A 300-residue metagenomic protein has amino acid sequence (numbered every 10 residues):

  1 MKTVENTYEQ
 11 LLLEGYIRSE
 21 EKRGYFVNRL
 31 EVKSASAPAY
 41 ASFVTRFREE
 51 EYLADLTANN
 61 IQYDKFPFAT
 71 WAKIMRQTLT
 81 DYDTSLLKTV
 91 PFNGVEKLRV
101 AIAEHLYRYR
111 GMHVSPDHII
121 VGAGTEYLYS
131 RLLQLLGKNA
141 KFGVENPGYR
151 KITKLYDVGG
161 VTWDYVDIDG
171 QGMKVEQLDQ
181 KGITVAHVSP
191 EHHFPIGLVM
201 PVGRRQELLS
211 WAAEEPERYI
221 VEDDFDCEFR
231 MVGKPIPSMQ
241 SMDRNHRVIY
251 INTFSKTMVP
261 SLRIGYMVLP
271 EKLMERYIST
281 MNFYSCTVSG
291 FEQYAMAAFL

Functional and structural regions predicted by a protein language model:
M1-R76, N282-S289, A297-L300: N-terminal basic, amphipathic alpha-helical segments
N28, T57, D167, Q240 (+1 more regions): Residue-level detector of conserved, well-ordered beta-strand and adjacent loop positions that form binding/recognition
L30-Y40, K65, H113, V175-E176 (+1 more regions): Acidic anion/phosphate-binding donor-loop and adjacent secondary structure in glycosyltransferase catalytic cores
A72, R76-T80, A103-Y107, H187 (+1 more regions): Amphipathic, well-packed alpha-helical segments that form the structural scaffold of globular domains
S85-E217, E228, K234-M242, H246: Conserved core of the PLP fold type I
D223-D224: Walker B catalytic acidic pair
I249-L300: PLP-dependent aminotransferase class I/II
